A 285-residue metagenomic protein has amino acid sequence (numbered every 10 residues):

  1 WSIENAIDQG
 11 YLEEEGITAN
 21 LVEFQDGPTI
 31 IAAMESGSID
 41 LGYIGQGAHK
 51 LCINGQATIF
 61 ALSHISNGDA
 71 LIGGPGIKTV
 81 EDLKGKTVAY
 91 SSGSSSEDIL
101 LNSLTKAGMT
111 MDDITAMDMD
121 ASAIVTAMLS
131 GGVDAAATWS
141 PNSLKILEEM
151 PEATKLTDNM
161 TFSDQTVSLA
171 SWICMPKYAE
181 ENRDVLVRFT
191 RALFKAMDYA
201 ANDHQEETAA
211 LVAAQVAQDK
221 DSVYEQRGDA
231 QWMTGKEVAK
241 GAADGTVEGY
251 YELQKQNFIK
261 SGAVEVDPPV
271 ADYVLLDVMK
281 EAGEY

Functional and structural regions predicted by a protein language model:
W1-D120, A127, D134-S140, K155-L156 (+1 more regions): Short, glycine-/small- and polar/acidic-enriched structural segments that line small-molecule recognition paths
E4, L101, L144-L147, F194 (+1 more regions): Predominant activation on well-ordered alpha-helical scaffold segments within soluble catalytic domains
A6, D98, W172, E206-E207 (+1 more regions): A generic alpha-helix surface/boundary motif
E15, F60, A209-L211, V266-P268: Short, hydrophobic secondary-structure boundary micro-motifs
I39-L41, S130-V133, Q231-G245, V278-Y285: Short amphipathic alpha-helical segments at helix boundaries and their inter-helical linkers
D40, Q46-G47, M117, A123-V216: Pocket-lining segment of extracytoplasmic ligand-binding domains
E180-A263: Secondary-structure end/capping motifs
Y251-Y285: Conserved C-terminal helix/tail region of periplasmic/extracytoplasmic solute-binding proteins
